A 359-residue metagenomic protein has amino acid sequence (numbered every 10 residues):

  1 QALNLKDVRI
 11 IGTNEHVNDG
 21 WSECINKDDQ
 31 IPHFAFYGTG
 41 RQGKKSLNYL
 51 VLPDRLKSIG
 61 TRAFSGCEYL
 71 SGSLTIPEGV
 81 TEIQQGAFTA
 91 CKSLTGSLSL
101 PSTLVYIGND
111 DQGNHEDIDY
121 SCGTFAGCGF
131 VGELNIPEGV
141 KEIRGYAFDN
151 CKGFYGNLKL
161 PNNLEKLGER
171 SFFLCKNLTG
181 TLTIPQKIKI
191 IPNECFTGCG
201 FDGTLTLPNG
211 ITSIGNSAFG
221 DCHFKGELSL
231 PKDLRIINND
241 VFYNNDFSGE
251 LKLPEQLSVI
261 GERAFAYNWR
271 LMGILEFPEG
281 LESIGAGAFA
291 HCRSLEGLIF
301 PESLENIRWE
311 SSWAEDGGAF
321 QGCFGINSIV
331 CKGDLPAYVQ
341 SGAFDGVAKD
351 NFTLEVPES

Functional and structural regions predicted by a protein language model:
A2-D29, Q42-S58, E68-E82, K92-Y106 (+11 more regions): Structural signature of tandem-repeat unit edges
P32-A35, G60-S65, Q84-T89, D110 (+10 more regions): Consensus positions within tandem repeat domains that build extended binding/scaffold surfaces
A35-Q42: Leucine-rich repeat
G346: Arginine/glycine-rich "motif VI" loop of SF2 helicases in the C-terminal RecA-like domain
